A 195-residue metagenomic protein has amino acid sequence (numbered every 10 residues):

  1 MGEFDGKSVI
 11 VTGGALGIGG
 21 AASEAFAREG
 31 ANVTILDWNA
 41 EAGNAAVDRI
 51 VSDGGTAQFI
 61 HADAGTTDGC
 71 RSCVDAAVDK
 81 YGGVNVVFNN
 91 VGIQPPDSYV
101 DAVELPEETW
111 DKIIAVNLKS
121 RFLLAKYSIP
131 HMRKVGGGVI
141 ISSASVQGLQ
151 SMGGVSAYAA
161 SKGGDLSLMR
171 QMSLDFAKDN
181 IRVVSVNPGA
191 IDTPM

Functional and structural regions predicted by a protein language model:
G2-T34: Canonical Rossmann dinucleotide-binding motif of NAD(H)/NADP(H)-dependent dehydrogenases/reductases, specifically
A40-E41, H61-C73, E107: The beta1-alpha1 cofactor-binding region of Rossmann-like NAD(H)/NADP(H)-dependent oxidoreductases
S98-A102, P106-I114: Substrate-binding pocket helix/loop in short-chain dehydrogenase/reductase
V100, Q150-S156, K178-D179: Active-site loop immediately N-terminal to the catalytic Tyr-X3-Lys motif of short-chain dehydrogenase/reductase
A125, S161, M169: Active-site helix of classical SDR
P130, L174-K178: Alpha-helical segment proximal to the catalytic Tyr-Lys
S145: Residue(s) in the substrate-gating loop at a strand-loop-helix junction that position the organic substrate next
